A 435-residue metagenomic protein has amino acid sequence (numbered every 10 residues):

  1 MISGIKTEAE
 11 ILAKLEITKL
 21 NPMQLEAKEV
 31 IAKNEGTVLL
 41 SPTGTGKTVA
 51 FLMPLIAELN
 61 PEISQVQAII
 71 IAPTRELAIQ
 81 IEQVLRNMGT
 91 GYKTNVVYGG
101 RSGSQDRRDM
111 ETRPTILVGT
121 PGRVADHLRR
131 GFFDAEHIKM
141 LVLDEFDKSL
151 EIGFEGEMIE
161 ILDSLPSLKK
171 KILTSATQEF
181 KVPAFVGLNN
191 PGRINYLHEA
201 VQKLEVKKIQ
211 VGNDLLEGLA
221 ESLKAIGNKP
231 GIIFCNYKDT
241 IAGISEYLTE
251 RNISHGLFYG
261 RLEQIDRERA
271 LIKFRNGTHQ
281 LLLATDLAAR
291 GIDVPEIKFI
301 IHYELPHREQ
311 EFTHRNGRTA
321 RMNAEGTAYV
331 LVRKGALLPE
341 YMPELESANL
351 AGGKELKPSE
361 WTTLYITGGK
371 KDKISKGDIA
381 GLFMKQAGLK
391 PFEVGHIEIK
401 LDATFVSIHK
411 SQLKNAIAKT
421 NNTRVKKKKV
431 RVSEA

Functional and structural regions predicted by a protein language model:
M1-L40: Conserved pre-motif I regulatory segment
E10, S64-R129, H137-M140, E246-F258 (+1 more regions): Conserved nucleic-acid-binding Ia/Ib motif block in the N-terminal RecA-like helicase ATPase lobe
N21-Q24, L40-T45, I69-R75, L143-K148 (+2 more regions): Conserved helicase ATPase motor motifs in RecA-like P-loop NTPase domains
L25-T37, T48-I63, I79, V84-N87: Walker A/P-loop NTP-binding motif
G100, A176, F180-A225: Interdomain hinge/linker at the junction between the two RecA-like core domains of SF2 helicases
D126, F133-E199, M342-P343: Post-DEXD/H (motif II) to motif III coupling segment of the RecA-like Helicase ATP-binding lobe
K203-T249, G388: Conserved interdomain hinge at the start of the Helicase C-terminal
L281, R308-N349: Conserved segment of the helicase C-terminal RecA-like domain
